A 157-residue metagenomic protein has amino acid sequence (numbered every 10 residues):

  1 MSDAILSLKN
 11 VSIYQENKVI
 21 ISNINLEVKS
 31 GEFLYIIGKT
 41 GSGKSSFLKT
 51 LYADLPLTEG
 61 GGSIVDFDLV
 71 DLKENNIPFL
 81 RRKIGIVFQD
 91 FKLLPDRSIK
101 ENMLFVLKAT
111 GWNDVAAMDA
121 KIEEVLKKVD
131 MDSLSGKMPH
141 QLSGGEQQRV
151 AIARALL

Functional and structural regions predicted by a protein language model:
I37-K39: The feature captures the beta-strand-to-loop junction immediately N-terminal to the Walker
Y52: Helix-to-loop junction immediately C-terminal to a conserved catalytic motif
G60-L69: Conserved ABC transporter NBD signature motif
F67-D68, L104, V115-L134: Conserved ABC ATPase "signature" region
L69-G85, V115: ABC ATPase NBD coupling module
D96-V106: Short coil-to-helix segment of the ABC ATPase nucleotide-binding domain corresponding to the Q-loop/switch region
S133, M138-L142, E146: Conserved ABC ATPase signature
I152: Hydrophobic anchor residue at the start of the ABC signature
